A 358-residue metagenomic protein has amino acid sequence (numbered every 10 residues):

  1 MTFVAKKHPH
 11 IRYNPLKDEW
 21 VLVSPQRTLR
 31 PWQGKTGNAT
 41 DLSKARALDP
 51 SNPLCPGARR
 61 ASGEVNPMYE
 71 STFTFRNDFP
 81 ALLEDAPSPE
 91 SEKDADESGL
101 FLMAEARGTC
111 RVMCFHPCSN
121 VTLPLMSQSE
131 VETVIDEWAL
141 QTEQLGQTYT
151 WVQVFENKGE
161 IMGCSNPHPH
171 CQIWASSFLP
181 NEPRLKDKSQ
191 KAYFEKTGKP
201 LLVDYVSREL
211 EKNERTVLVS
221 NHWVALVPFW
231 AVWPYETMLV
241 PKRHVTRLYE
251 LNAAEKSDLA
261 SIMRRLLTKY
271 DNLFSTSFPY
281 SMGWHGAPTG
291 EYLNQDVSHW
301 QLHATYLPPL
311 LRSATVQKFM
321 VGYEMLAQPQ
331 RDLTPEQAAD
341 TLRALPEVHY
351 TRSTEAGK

Functional and structural regions predicted by a protein language model:
M1-H168, W174-T246, L251-A254, L267-T268 (+3 more regions): Active-site microenvironments that recognize anionic phosphate/pyrophosphate groups
S257-A260: Conserved short alpha-helix within the protein kinase catalytic core
I262-F278: Internal helical hairpin/lid segments
